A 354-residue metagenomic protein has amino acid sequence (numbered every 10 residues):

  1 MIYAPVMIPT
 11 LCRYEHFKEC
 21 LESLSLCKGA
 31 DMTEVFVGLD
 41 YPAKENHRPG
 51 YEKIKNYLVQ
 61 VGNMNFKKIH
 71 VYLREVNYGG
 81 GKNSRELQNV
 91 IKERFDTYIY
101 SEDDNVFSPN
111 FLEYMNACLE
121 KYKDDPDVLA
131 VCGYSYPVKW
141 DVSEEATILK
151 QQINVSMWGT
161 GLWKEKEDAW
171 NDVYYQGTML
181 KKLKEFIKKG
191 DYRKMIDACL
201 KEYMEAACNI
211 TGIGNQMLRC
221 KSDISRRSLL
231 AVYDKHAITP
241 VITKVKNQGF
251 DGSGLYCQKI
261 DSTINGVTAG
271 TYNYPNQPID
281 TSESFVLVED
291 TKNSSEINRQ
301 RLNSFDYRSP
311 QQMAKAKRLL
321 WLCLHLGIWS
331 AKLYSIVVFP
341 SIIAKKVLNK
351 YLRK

Functional and structural regions predicted by a protein language model:
M1-Y100, N105-K354: An acidic/histidine-cluster motif and surrounding catalytic segment that typifies divalent-metal-assisted enzyme active
